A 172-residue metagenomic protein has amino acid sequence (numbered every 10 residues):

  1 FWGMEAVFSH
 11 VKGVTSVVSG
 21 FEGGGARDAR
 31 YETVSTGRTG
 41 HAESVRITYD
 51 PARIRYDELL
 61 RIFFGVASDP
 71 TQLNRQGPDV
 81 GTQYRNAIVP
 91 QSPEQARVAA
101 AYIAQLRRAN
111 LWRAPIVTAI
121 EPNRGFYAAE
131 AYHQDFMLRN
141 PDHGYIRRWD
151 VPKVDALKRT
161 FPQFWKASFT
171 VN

Functional and structural regions predicted by a protein language model:
F1-N172: Flexible coil/turn and secondary-structure edge motifs
